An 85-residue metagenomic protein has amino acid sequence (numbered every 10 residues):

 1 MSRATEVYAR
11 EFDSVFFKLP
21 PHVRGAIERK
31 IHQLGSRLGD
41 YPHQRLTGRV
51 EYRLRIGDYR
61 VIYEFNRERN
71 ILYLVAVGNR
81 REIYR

Functional and structural regions predicted by a protein language model:
M1-K18, H22-A26, R55-Y59, E64-R85: Enriched for short, Lys/Arg-rich terminal
R29-L54: A short, surface-exposed loop/turn module that caps and links secondary-structure elements
